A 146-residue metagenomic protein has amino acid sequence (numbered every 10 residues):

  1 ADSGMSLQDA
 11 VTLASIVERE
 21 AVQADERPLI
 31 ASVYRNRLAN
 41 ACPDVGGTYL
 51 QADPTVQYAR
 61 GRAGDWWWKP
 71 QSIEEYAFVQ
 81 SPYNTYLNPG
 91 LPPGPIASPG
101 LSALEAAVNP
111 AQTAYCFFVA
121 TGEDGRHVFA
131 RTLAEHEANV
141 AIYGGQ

Functional and structural regions predicted by a protein language model:
A1-Q146: Bacterial extracytoplasmic/cell-wall-associated proteins, especially those involved in peptidoglycan
